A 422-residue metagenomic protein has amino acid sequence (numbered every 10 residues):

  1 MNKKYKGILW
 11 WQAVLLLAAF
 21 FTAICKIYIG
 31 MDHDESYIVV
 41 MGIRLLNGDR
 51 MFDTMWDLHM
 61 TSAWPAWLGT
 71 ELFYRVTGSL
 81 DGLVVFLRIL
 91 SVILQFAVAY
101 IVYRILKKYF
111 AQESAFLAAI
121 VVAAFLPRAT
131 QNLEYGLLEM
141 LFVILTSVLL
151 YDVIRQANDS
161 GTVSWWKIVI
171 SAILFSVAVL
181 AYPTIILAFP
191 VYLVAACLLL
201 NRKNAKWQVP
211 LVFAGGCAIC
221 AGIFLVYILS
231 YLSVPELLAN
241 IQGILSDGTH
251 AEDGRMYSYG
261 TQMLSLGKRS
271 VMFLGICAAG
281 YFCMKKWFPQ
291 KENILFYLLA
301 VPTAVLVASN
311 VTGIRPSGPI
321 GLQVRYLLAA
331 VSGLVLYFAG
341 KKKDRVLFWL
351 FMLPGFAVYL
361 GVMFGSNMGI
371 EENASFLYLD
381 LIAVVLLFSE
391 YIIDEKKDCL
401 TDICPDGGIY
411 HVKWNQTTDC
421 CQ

Functional and structural regions predicted by a protein language model:
W10-A18, L174, N204-L229, G260-A278 (+2 more regions): Hydrophobic alpha-helical membrane-interfacial segments at the cytosolic entry of transmembrane helices
I27-M41, R50-G69, T77, D81 (+1 more regions): Extracytoplasmic catalytic/substrate-binding loops of multi-pass membrane glycan-assembly enzymes
S62, A66-T70, F86-I101, E139-F142 (+1 more regions): Transmembrane alpha-helices of multi-pass, membrane-embedded glycan-processing enzymes that use lipid-linked
A97, V102-A124: Transmembrane-helix signature of polytopic, membrane-embedded enzymes that assemble or transfer cell-envelope glycans
P127, T162-P183, F189-V194, I219 (+1 more regions): Membrane-interface alpha helices of multi-pass inner-membrane proteins
Q131-M140: Short acidic/glycine- and proline-prone juxtamembrane loop motifs at membrane-interface regions of multi-pass membrane
E139-N158, K167-F175, A329-G333, L381: Specific aromatic-rich, kink-prone transmembrane helix
R155-Q156, A188-A221, F282-W287, F388-E395: Perimembrane helix-loop-helix junctions
